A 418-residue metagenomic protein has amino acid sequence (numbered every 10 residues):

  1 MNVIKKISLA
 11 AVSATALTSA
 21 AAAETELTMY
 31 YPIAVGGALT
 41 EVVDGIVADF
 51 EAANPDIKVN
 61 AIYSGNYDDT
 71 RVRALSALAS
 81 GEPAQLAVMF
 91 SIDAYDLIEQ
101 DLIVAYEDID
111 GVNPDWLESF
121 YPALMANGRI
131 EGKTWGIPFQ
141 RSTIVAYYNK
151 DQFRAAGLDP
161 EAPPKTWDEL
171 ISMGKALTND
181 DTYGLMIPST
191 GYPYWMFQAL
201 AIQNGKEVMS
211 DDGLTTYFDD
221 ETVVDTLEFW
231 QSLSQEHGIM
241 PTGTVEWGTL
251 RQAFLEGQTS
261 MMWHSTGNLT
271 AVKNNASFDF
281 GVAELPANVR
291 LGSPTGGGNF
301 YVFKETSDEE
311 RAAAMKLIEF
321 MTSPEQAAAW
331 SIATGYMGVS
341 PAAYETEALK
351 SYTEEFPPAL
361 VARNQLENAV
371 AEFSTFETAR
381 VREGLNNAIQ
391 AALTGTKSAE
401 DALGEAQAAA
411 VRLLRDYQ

Functional and structural regions predicted by a protein language model:
L27-G45, G65, Y192, A371-E377: Extracytoplasmic "Venus flytrap"
G45, D49-F120, N127-R129, A155-G157 (+8 more regions): Extracytoplasmic "Venus flytrap"/periplasmic binding protein-like
A53, R154-A156, E228, S232-M240 (+4 more regions): Extracytoplasmic/periplasmic substrate-recognition and gating elements
M89-V145, I171, M196-A199, T222 (+2 more regions): Hinge/lid segment of periplasmic solute-binding proteins
A94-L102, E107, P122-A162, S189-D212 (+2 more regions): Periplasmic solute-binding protein
V104-F120, P163, G184-I187, K206-D225 (+7 more regions): Short, solvent-exposed loop/beta-turn-alpha elements that line the ligand-binding surface or hinge of extracytoplasmic
A123, A283, I332-G384, A391 (+1 more regions): Long, aromatic- and glycine/proline-rich binding clefts that accommodate carbohydrate-like moieties
I171-L177, D212-G243: Glycine-centered hinge/linker elements that transmit conformational signals in sensory and ligand-binding systems
